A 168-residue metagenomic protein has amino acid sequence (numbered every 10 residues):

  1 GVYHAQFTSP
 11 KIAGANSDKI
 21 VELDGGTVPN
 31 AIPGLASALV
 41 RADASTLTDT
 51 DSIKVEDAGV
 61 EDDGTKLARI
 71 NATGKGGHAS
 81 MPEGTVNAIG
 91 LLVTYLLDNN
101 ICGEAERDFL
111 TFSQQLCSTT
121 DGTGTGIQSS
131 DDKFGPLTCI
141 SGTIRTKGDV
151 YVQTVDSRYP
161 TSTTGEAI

Functional and structural regions predicted by a protein language model:
G1-P160: Midchain, well-structured core segments that form catalytic/ion-binding scaffolds
T163-I168: Redox- and metal-dependent alpha/beta enzyme cores, enriched for Fe-S-associated oxidoreductases and cofactor-handling
